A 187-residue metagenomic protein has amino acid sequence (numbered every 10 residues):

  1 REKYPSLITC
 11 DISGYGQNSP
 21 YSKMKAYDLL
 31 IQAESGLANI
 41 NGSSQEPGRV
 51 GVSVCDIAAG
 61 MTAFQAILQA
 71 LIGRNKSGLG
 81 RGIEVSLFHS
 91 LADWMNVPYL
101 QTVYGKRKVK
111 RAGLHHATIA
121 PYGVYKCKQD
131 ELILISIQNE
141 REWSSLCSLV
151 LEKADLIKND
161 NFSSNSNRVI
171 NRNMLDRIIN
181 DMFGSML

Functional and structural regions predicted by a protein language model:
R1-I137, S145: Active-site-adjacent "lid/gating" segments in soluble enzymes
P121-L187: Aromatic-enriched alpha-helical interface/lid elements that frame and gate functional surfaces
